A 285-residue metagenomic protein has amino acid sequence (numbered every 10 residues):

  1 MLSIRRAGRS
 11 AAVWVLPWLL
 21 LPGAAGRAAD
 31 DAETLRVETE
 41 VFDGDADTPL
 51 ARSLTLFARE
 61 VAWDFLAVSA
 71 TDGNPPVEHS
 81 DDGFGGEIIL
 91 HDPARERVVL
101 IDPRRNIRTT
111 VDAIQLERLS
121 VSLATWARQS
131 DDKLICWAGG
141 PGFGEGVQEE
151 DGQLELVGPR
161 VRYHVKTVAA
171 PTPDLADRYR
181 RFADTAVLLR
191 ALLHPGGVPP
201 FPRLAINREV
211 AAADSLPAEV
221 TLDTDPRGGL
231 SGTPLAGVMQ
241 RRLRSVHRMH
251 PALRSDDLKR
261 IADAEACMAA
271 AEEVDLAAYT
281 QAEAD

Functional and structural regions predicted by a protein language model:
M1-A7: N-terminal secretory signal peptides that target proteins for export/translocation
A11-P22: Bacterial N-terminal signal peptides
R27-E60, S69-T71: N-terminal cleavable signal peptides for secretion/export
A29-E38, V61-W63, E150-E155, S215-V220: Short, hydrophobic/aromatic-rich segments at coil-to-beta transitions
V37-G44, D64-S69, V77, Q153-P159: Short beta-strand segments that buttress and anchor functional surface loops
T55-D131: An acidic-aromatic
I101-P171: Structured domain cores in non-transmembrane regions
L119-S120, P141, E150-D285: Non-transmembrane domains of secretory- and envelope-associated proteins
